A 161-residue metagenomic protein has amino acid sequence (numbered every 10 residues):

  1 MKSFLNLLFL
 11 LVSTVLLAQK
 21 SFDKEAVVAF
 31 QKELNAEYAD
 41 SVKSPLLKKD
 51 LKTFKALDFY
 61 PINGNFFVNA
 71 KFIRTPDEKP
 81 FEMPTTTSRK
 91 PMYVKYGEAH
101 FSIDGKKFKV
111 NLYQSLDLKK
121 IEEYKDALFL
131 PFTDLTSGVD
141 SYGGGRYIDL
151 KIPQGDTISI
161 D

Functional and structural regions predicted by a protein language model:
M1-F22: Bacterial Sec-dependent N-terminal signal peptides
K20-V68, I73-D77: Start-of-domain marker
L57-Y60, K120-E122, L150-I152: A general structural signal for short secondary-structure junctions and capping/turn motifs
P76-G144: Mid-length scaffold segments of soluble, non-membrane domains
I103-K106, K151-I158: A short, structured loop/turn motif at beta-sheet edges
G145-D149: Short, charged beta-strand/loop "edge" motif centered at a coil->beta-strand transition that forms conserved
